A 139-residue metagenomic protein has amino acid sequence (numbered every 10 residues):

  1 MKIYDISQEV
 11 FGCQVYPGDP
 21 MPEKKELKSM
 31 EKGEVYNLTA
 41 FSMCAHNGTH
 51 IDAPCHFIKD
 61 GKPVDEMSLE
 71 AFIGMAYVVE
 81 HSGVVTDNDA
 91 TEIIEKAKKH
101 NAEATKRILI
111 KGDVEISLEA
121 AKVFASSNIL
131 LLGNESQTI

Functional and structural regions predicted by a protein language model:
M1-I139: Active-/binding-site microenvironments in catalytic and ligand-binding cores
